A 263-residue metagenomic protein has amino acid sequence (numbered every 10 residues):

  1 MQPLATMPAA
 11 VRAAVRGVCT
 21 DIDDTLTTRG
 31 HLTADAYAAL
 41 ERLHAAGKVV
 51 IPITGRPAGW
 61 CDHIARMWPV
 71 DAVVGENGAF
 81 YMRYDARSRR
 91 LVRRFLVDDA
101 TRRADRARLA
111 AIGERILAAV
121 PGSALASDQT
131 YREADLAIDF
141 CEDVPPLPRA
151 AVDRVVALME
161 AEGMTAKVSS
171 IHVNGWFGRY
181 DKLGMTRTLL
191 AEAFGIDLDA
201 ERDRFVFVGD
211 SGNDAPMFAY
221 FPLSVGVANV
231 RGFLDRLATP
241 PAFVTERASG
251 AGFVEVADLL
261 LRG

Functional and structural regions predicted by a protein language model:
M1-T20, R42: Non-catalytic pre-domain segments flanking phosphatase-related domains
P8-A9, A13, T33, W176 (+1 more regions): Mg2+-dependent phosphoryl-transfer enzymes with acidic/Ser/Thr/Gly-rich catalytic loops
V18, L43, V50, V73 (+2 more regions): Short, well-ordered beta-strand core segments
R29-D128: Active-site phosphate-binding/coordination module
H44-A45, E160, A219, A238: Anion (oxyanion) recognition and catalysis
I112-Y220: Conserved acidic, metal-coordinating active-site core of Asp-based, Mg2+-dependent phosphoryl-transfer enzymes
